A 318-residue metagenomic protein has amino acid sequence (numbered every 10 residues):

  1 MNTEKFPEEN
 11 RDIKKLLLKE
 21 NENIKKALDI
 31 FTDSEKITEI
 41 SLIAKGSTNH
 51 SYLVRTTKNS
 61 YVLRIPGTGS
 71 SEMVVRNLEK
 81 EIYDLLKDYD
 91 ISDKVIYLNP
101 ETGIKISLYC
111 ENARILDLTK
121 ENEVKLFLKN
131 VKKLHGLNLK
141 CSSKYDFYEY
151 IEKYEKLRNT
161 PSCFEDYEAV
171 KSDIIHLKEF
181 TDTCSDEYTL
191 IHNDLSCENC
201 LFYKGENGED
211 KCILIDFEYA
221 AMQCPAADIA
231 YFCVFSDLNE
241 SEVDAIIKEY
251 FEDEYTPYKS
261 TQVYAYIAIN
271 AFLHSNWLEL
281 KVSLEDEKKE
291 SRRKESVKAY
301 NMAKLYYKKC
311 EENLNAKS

Functional and structural regions predicted by a protein language model:
M1-D33, A303-S318: Regulatory N- and C-terminal appendages and interdomain linkers associated with kinase/kinase-like NTP transferase
K14-S34, L139-N193, C197, Y203-E206: An alpha-helical support segment within catalytic cores of ATP-dependent transferases
S34-L42: Conserved N-terminal boundary motif of the eukaryotic protein kinase catalytic domain
S41-D146, S162-E168: ATP-binding pocket architecture of kinase catalytic cores
S47-T56, V62-L63, I175-I229: Active-site acidic catalytic loop and adjacent metal/ATP-binding pocket of ATP-dependent phosphoryl transfer enzymes
T68, N112, C212, A220-M222 (+1 more regions): Activation segment
P225-Y255, A268-E287, M302: Active-site activation/catalytic loop segments of kinase-like enzymes and analogous catalytic loops in related
N276-S318: ATP/Mg2+ or Mg2+-diphosphate-binding catalytic cores that bind nucleotide phosphates or diphosphates via glycine-rich
